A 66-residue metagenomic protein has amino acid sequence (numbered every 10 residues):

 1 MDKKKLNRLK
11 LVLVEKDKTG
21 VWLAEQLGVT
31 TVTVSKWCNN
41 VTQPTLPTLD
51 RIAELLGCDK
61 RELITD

Functional and structural regions predicted by a protein language model:
M1-T19: A short, Lys/Arg-rich alpha-helix, primarily the initiator
L23-A24: Short alpha-helical "recognition helix" segments of helix-turn-helix
V29-Q43: Recognition helix of helix-turn-helix/homeodomain-like DNA-binding domains that insert into the DNA major groove
P47-E62: DNA major-groove recognition helix of helix-turn-helix/homeodomain DNA-binding modules
T65-D66: Phosphate-coordinating loops and pocket residues in cytosolic domains that bind phosphorylated ligands
